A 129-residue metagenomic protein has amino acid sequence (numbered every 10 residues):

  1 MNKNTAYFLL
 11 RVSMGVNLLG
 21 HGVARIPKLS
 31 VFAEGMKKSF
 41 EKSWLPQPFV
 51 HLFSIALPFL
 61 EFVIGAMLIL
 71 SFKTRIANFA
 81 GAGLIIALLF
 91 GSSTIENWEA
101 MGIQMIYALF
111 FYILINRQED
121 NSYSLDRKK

Functional and structural regions predicted by a protein language model:
M1-F32, Q47-F59, V63, L70-K129: Extended, low-polarity transmembrane helix blocks
S30-E41: Peri-membrane helix termini and adjoining interfacial loops of integral membrane proteins
